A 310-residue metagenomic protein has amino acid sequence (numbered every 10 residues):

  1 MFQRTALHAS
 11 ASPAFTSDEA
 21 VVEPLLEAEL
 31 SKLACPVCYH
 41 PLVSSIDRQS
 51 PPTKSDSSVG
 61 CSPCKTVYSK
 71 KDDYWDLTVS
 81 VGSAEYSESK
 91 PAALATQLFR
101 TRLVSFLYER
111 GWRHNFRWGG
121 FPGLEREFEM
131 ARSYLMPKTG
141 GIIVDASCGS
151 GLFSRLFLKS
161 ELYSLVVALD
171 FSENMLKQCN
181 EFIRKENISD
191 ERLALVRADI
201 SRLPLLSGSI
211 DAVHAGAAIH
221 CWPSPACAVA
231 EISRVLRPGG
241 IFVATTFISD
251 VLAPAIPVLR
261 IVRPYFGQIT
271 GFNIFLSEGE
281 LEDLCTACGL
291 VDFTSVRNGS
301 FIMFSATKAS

Functional and structural regions predicted by a protein language model:
S12-F99: N-terminal auxiliary segments of SAM/dcSAM-dependent transferases
L107-G111, W118-G141, L152, L156: Conserved alpha-helix/loop element of class I SAM-dependent methyltransferases that forms part of the SAM/SAH-binding
G140-R202: Class I SAM-dependent methyltransferase SAM/SAH-binding core
I142, G239-I241: Short glycine-centered segments of the SAM/dcSAM-binding site in methyltransferase folds
S201-V213: A short acidic, Gly/Pro-enriched loop at the edge of an enzyme's catalytic core that lines a small-molecule cofactor
D211-P225: A short SAM/SAH-binding and catalytic strip from SAM-dependent methyltransferases
A226-P238: A short glycine-rich, Lys/Arg-flanked "PGG" loop and its adjoining helix->strand segment in the class I
V243-F304: C-terminal alpha-helical "lid/dimerization" subdomain adjacent to the S-adenosyl-L-methionine
